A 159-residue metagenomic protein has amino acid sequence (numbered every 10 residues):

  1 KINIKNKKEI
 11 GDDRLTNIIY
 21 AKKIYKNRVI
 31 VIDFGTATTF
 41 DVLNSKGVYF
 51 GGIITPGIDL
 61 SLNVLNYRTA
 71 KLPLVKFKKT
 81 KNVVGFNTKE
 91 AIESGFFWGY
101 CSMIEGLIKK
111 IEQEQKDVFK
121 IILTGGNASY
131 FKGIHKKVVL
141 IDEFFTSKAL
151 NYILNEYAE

Functional and structural regions predicted by a protein language model:
K1-I30, S45-E159: Nucleotide/phosphate-binding catalytic cleft detector across ATP-hydrolyzing and phosphate-transferring enzymes
V31, T38-L43: Short beta-strand scaffold segments in enzyme catalytic cores
T36-T39, S129: Gly/Ser/Thr-rich loops at beta-strand to alpha-helix junctions that form or flank small-molecule/cofactor-binding
